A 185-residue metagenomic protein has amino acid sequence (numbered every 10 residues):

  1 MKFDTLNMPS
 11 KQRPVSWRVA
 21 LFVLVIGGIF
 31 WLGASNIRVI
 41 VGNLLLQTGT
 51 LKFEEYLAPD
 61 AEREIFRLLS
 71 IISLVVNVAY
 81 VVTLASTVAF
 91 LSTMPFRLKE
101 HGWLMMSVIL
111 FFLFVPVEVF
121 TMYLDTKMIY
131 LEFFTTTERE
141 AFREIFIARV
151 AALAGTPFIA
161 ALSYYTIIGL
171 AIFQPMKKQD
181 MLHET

Functional and structural regions predicted by a protein language model:
M1-S10, E62-P95, F173: Alpha-helical transmembrane segments and their immediate interhelical/interface regions in integral membrane proteins
L6-R18, I26-S73, T136-A141: Interfacial loop at the N-terminal end of multi-pass membrane proteins
N7-I29, L98-F112, Y164-K177: Alpha-helical transmembrane segments and their helix-start/interface "positive-inside/aromatic belt" motifs in integral
V23-V41, V108-M122: Hydrophobic alpha-helical membrane-embedded segments
Q47, V119-R139: Juxtamembrane non-transmembrane "cap" segments at the membrane-aqueous interface of multi-pass membrane proteins
E62-A79, R143-I167: Hydrophobic alpha-helical transmembrane segments
P95, H101-M122, A152-A161: C-terminal halves and exits of single transmembrane alpha-helices
D125-F133, T166-T185: Cytosolic juxtamembrane helix at the C-terminal end of the final transmembrane segment
